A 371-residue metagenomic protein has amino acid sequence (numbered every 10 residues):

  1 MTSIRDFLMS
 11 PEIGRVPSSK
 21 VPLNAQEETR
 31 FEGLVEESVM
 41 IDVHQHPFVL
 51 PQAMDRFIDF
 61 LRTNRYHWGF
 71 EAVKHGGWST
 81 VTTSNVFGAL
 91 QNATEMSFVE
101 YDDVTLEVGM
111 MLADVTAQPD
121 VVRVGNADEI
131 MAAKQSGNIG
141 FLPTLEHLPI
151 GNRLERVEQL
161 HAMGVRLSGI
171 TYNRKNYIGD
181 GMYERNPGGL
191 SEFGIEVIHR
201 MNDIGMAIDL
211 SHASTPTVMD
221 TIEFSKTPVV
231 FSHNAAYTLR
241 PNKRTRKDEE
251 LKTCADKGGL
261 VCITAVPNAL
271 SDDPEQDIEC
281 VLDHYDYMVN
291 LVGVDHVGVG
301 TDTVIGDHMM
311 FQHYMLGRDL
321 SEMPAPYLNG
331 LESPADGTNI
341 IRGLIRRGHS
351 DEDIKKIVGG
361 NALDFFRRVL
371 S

Functional and structural regions predicted by a protein language model:
M1-I170, N176-R185, P241-S371: N-terminal hydrophobic targeting/anchoring segments and the immediately downstream early-domain regions of hydrolases
H147-G151, Q159-R244: Divalent metal-binding pocket/active-site signature
